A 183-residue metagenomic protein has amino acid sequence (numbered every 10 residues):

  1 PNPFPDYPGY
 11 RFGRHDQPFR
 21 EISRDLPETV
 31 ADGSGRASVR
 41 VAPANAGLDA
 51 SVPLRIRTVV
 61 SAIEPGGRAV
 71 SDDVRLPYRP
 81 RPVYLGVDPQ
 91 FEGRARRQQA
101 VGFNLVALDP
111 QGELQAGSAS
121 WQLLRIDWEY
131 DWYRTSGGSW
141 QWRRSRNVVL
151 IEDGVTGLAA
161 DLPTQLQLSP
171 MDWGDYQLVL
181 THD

Functional and structural regions predicted by a protein language model:
P1-D183: A structural signal for beta-strand and strand-to-loop patches characteristic of beta-rich domains
